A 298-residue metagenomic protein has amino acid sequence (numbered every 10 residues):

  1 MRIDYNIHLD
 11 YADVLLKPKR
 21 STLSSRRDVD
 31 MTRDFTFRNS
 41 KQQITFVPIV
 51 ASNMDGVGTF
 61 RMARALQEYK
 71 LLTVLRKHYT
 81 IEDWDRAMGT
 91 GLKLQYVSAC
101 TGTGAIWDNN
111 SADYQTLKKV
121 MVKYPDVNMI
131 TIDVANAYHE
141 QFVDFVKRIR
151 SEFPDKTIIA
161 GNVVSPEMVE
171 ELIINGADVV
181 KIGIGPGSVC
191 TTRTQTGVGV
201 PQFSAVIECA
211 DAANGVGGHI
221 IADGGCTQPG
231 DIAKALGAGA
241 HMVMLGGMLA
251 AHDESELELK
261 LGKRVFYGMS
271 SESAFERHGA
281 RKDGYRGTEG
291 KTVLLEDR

Functional and structural regions predicted by a protein language model:
M1-R27, N175, G197-A222, C226-R298: Alpha/beta catalytic cores of nucleotide-metabolism and tRNA/nucleoside-modifying enzymes
M1-S98, M269, R277, G284-R298: N-terminal capping/small domains of soluble enzymes
D10, K70, K93, P125-N128 (+3 more regions): Short loop/turn motifs at secondary-structure junctions
I44-A51, G91-A105, V127-M129, R148-V164 (+2 more regions): Short beta-strand/loop segments at the ligand-binding rim of alpha/beta enzyme cores
M62-A63, A112-V120, V164-I182, A222 (+1 more regions): Catalytic cores of alpha/beta
E68-D83, M129-A137, D178-T196, C226-L259: Glycine-rich phosphate-binding active-site loops on the catalytic face of alpha/beta enzymes
H78-G91, A105-K119, V134-I158, V163-I173 (+2 more regions): Active-site-adjacent beta->alpha loops and helix N-cap segments on the catalytic face of soluble alpha/beta enzymes
